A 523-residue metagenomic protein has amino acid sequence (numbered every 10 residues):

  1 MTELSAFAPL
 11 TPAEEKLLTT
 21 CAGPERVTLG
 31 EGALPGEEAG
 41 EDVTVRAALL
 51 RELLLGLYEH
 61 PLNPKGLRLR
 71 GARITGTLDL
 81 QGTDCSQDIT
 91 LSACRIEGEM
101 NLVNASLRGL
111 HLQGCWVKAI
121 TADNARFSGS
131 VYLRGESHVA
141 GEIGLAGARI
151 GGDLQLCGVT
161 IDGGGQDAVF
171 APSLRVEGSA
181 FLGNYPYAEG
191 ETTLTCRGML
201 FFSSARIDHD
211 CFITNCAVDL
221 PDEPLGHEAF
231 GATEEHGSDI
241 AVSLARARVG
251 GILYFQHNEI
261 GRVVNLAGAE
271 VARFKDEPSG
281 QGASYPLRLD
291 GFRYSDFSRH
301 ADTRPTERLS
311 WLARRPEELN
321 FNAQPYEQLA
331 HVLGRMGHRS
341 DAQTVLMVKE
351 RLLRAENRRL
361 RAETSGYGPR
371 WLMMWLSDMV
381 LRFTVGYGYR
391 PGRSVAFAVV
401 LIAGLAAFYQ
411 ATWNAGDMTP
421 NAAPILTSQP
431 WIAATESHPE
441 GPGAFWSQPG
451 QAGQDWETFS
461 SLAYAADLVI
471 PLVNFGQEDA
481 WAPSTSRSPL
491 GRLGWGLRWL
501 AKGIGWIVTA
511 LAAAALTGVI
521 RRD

Functional and structural regions predicted by a protein language model:
M1-S377: N-terminal leader/targeting and pre-domain segments
A342, F408, L516: Hydrophobic, well-ordered secondary-structure elements that form the walls of internal hydrophobic environments
R361-G368, S394, A406, Q410: A sequence/structure-level signal for intrinsically flexible, low-complexity segments enriched in small
M373-P391, A415-I504, L511: Pore-loop/selectivity-filter region of tetrameric P-loop cation channels
V380-F408: Long, positively charged binding patches that form subdomain-scale interaction surfaces for polyanionic ligands
F397-L401, L405, W499-D523: C-terminal substrate/ligand-recognition segments
T412, G416-P420, T517-R521: Membrane-interfacial segments
